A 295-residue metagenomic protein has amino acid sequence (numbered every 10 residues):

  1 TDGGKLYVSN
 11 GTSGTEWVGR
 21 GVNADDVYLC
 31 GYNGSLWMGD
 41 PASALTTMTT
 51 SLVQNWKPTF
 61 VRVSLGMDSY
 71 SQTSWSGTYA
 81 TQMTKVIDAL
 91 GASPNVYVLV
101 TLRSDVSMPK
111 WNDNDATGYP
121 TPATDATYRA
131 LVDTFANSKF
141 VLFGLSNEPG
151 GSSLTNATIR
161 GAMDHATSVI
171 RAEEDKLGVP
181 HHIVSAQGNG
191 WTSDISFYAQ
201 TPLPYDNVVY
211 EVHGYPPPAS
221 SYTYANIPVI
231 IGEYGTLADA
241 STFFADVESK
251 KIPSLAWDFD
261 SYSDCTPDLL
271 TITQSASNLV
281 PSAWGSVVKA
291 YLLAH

Functional and structural regions predicted by a protein language model:
T1-F60: N-terminal carbohydrate-binding accessory modules
T12, W17, V22, A276-S282 (+1 more regions): Extracytosolic/lumenal membrane-interface segments
N23, L65-M67, L102-S104, N147 (+1 more regions): A mature extracytoplasmic/lumenal domain signature
C30-W37, P41-A42, D115-L142, S146-L293: Extracellular glycoside hydrolase catalytic/binding regions
G31, Y70-S74, M108, S152-T155: A generic structural signal for short coil/turn motifs at secondary-structure boundaries
M38-S107, T121-T124, T167-G178, A240-K251: Aromatic-lined substrate-binding rim segments of carbohydrate-active enzymes
